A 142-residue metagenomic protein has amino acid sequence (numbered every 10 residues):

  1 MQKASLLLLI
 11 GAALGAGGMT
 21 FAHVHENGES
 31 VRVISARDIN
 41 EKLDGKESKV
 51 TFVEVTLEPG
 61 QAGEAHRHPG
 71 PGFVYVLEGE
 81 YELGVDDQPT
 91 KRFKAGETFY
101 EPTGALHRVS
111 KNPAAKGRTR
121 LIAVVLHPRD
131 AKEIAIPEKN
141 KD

Functional and structural regions predicted by a protein language model:
Q2-T51, R92, I134-D142: A short, N-terminal "cap"/entry segment at the start of jelly-roll beta-barrel domains of the cupin/DSBH fold
S48, G60-F73: A short beta-loop-beta micro-motif enriched in histidine and acidic residues
T51-V53, P69, G79, R120: Envelope-exposed proteins and targeting segments
L57, D87-G104: Short acidic-glycine-tyrosine-enriched beta hairpin
A65, L83-G84, E101, H107-A114: Short beta-strand His + acidic residue motifs that chelate non-heme Fe in jelly-roll/DSBH and cupin folds
H68-Q88, E97: Glycine- and acidic-residue-biased ligand/ion/polar-headgroup-sensing regions
T90, A105-A131: Ligand-binding loop in jelly-roll beta-barrel domains
